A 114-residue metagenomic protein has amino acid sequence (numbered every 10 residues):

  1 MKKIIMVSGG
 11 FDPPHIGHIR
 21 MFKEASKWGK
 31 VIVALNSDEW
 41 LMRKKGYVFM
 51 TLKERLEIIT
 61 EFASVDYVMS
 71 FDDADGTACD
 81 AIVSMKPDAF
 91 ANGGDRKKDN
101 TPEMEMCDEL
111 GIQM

Functional and structural regions predicted by a protein language model:
M1-M114: Nucleotidyltransferase catalytic core that binds NTPs
